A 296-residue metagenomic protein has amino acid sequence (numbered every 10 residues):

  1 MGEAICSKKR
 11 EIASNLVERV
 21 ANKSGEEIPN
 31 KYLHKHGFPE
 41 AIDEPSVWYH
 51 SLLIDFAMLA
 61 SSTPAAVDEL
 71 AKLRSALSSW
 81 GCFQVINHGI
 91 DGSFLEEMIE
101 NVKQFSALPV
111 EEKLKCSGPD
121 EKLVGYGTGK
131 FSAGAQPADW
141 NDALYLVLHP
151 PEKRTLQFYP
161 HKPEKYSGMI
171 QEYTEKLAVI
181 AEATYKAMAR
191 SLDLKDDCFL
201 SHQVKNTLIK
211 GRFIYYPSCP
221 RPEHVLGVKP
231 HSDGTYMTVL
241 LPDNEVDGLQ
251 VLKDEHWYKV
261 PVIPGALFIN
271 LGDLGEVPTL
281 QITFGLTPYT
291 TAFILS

Functional and structural regions predicted by a protein language model:
M1-S296: Peripheral, non-catalytic segments flanking oxidoreductase cores
